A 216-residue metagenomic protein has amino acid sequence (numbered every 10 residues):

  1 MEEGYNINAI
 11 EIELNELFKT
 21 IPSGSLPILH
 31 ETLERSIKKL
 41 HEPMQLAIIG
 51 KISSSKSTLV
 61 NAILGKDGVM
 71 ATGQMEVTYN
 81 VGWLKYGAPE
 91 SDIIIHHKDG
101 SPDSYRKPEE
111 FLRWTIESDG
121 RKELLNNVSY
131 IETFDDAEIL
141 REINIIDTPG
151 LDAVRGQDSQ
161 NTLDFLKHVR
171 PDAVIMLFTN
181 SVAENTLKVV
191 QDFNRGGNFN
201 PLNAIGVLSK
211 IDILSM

Functional and structural regions predicted by a protein language model:
M1-G24: Charged, amphipathic alpha-helical linker segments immediately N-terminal to NTP-binding catalytic cores
I7-N8, I37-M216: Globular "head" domains of long coiled-coil molecular machines
A9, E13, S25-I28, T32 (+2 more regions): Exposed alpha-helical structural elements
S23-P43: Long amphipathic alpha-helical scaffold segments
